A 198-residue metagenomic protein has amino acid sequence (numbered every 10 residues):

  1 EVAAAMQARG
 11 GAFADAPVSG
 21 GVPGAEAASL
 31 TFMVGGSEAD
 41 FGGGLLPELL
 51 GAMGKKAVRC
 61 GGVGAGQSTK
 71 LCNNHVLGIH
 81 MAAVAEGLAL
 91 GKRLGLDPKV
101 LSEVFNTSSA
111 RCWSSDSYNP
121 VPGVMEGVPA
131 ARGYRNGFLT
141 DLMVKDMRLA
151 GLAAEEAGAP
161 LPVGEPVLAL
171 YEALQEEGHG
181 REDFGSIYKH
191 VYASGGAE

Functional and structural regions predicted by a protein language model:
E1-G78: Rossmann-fold dinucleotide-binding core
A39-L50, P129, Y188-A197: Short, basic, helix/turn surface patches
A65-G195: Helical "substrate-binding/catalytic lid" subdomain of Rossmann-like NAD(P)-dependent dehydrogenases/reductases
